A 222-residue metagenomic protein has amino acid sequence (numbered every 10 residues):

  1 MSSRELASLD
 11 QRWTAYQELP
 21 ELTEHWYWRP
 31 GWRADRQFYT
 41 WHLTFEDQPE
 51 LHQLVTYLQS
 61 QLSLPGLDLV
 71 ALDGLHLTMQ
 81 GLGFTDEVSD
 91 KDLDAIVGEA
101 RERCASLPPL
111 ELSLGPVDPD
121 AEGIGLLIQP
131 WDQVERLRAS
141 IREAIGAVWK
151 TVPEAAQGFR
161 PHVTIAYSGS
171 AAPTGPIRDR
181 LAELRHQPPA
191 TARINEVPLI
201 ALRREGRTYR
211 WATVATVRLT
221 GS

Functional and structural regions predicted by a protein language model:
M1-S222: Histidine-dependent nucleotide/RNA phosphoesterase domain, centered on the 2H-phosphoesterase fold with its duplicated
